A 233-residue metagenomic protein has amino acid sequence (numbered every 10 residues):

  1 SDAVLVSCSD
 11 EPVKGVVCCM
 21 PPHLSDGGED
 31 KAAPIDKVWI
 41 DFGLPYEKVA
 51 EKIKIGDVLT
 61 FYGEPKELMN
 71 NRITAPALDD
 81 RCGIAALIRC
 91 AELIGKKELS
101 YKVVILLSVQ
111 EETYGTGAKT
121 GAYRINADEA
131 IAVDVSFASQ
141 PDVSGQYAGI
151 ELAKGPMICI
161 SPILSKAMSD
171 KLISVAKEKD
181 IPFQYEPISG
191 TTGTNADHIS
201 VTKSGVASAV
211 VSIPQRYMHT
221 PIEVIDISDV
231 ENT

Functional and structural regions predicted by a protein language model:
S1-T233: N-terminal hydrophobic/helix-forming segments and targeting peptides
